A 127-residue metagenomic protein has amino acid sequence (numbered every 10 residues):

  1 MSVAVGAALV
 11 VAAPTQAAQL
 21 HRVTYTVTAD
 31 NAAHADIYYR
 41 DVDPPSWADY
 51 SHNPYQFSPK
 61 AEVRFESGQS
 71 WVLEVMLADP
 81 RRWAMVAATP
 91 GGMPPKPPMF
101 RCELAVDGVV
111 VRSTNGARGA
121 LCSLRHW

Functional and structural regions predicted by a protein language model:
M1-A17: Secretory targeting and sorting signals
S2, R64, R112-N115: Compositionally biased, low-complexity repeat tracts
A7-A8, W47, K60, E103: Low-complexity, intrinsically disordered short peptide segments enriched in small/polar/basic residues
V11, Q19, A33, K96-P98: Short loop/turn segments at connectors of secondary-structure elements within structured domains
A18-S51: Short, surface-exposed binding/anchoring microloops in extracellular/periplasmic proteins
D41-P94: Mature extracytoplasmic domains of secretory-pathway proteins
V72-L124: Extracytosolic low-complexity repeat regions of secreted or lipid-anchored proteins
